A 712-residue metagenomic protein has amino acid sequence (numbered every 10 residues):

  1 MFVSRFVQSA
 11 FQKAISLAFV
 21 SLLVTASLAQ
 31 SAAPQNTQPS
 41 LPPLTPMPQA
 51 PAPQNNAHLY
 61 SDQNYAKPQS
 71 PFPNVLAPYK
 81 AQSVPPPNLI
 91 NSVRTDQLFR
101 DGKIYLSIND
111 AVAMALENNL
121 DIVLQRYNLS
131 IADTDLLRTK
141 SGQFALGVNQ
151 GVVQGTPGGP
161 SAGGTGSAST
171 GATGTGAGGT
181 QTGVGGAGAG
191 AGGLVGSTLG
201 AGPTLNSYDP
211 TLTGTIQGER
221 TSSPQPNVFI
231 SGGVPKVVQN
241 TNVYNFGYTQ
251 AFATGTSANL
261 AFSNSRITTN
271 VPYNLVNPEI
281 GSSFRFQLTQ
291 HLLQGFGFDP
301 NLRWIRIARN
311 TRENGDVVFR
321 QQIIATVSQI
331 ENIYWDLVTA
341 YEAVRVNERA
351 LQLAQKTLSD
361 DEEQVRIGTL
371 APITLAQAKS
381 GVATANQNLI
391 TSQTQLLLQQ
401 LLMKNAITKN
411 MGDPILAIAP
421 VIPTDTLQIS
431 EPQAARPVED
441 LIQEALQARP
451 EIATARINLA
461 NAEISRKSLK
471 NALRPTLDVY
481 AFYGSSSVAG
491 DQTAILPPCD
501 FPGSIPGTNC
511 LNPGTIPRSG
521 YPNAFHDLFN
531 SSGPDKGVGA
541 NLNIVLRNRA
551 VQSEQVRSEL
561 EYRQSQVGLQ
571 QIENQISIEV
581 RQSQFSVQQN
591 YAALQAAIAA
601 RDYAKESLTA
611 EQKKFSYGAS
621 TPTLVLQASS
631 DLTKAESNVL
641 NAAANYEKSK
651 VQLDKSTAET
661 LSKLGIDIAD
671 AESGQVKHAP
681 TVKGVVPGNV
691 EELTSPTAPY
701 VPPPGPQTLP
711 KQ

Functional and structural regions predicted by a protein language model:
F2-S4, Q8, Q30-Y65, A145-G190 (+8 more regions): Acidic, low-complexity, intrinsically disordered peripheral segments
K13-S27: Bacterial N-terminal signal peptides
V84-M114: Regulatory alphaC helix of protein kinase catalytic domains
S107, T241-V243, S283, N332 (+3 more regions): Transmembrane beta-barrel architecture of outer-membrane proteins
M114-V123, S130-A145, G200-Y208, T221-P226 (+10 more regions): A glycine-/polar-enriched beta->alpha junction
L124-Q125, L129-T139, Q322-N347, K356 (+8 more regions): Amphipathic alpha-helical coiled-coil segments
L212-R220, L260-R266, V479-S485: Transmembrane beta-barrel strands of outer-membrane/channel proteins
I280-N388, S392-T408: Hydrophobic, small-residue-rich alpha-helical packing segments that form membrane-like cores
